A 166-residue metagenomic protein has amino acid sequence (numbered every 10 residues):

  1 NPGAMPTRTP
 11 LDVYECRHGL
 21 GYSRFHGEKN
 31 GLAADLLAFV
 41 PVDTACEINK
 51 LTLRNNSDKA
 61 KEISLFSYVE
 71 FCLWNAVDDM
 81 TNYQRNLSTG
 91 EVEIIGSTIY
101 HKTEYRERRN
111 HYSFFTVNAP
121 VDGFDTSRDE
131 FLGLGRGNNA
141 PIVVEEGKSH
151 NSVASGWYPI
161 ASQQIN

Functional and structural regions predicted by a protein language model:
N1-N166: Anionic coordination/interaction segments
